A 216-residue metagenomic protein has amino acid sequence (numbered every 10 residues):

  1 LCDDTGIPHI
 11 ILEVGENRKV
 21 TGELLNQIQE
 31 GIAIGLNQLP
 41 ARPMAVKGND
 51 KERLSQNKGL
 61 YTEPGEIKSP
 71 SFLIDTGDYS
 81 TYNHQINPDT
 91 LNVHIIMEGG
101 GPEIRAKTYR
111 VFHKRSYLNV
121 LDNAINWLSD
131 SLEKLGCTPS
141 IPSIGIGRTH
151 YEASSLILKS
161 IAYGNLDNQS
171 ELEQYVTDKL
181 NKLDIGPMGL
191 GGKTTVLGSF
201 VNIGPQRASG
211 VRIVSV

Functional and structural regions predicted by a protein language model:
L1-V216: Non-transmembrane, aqueous-exposed alpha-helical and coiled segments at domain scale
